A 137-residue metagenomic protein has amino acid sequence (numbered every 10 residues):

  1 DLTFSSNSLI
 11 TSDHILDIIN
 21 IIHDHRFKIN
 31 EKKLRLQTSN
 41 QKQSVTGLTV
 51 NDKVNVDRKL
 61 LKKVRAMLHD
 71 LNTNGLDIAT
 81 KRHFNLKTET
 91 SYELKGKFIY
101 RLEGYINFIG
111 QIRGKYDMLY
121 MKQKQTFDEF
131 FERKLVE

Functional and structural regions predicted by a protein language model:
D1-N7: Catalytic palm active-site di-aspartate
S8-E137: Right-hand nucleic-acid polymerase module
